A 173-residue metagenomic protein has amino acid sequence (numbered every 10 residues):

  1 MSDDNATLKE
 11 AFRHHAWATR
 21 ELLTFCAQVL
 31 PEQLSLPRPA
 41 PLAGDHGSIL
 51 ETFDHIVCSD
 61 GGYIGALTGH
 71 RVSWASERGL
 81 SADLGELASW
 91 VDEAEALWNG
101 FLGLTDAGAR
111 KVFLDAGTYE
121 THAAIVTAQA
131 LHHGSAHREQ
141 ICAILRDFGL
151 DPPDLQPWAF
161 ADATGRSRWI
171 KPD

Functional and structural regions predicted by a protein language model:
N5, K9-E77, D115-D173: Short, contiguous alpha-helical
G65, G69-T105: Helix-adjacent hinge/juxtasegments
G103-G117: Acidic catalytic patch
